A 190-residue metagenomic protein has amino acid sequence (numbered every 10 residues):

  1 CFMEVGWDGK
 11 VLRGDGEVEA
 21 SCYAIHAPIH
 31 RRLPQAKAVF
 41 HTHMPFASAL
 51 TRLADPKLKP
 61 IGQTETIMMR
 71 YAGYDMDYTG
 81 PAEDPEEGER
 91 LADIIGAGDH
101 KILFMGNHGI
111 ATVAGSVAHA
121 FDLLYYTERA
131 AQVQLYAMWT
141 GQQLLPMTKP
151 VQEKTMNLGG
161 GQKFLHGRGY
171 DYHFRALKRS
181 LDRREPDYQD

Functional and structural regions predicted by a protein language model:
C1-D190: Glycine-rich flexible loops
